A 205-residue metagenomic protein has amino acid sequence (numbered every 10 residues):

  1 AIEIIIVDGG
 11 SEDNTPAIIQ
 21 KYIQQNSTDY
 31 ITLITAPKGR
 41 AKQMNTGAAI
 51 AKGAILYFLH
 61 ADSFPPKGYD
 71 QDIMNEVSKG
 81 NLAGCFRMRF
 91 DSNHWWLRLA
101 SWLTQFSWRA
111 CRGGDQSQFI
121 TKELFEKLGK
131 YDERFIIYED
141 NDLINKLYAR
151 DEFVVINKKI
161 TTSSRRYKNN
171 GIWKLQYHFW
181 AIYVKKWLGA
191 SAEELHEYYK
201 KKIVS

Functional and structural regions predicted by a protein language model:
I2-I5, P16-I50: Conserved donor nucleotide-binding strand/loop of the catalytic core
D8-A17, S63: A conserved acidic beta->alpha catalytic loop
K52-G53, S117-L128: Conserved nucleotide-sugar donor-binding and metal-coordinating catalytic region shared by glycosyltransferases
L56: Short aromatic/hydrophobic "clamp" motif used to bind/position activated sugar donors
K67-W95: Conserved donor NDP-sugar-binding/catalytic core segment of glycosyltransferases
A83-D91, L103-I120: A recurrent flexible, glycine/aromatic-enriched loop bordering the glycosyltransferase active site that acts as
I137-L143: Acidic donor-binding loop at a coil-to-helix junction in glycosyltransferase catalytic cores that engages
K146-S205: Hydrophobic helical membrane-anchoring modules
